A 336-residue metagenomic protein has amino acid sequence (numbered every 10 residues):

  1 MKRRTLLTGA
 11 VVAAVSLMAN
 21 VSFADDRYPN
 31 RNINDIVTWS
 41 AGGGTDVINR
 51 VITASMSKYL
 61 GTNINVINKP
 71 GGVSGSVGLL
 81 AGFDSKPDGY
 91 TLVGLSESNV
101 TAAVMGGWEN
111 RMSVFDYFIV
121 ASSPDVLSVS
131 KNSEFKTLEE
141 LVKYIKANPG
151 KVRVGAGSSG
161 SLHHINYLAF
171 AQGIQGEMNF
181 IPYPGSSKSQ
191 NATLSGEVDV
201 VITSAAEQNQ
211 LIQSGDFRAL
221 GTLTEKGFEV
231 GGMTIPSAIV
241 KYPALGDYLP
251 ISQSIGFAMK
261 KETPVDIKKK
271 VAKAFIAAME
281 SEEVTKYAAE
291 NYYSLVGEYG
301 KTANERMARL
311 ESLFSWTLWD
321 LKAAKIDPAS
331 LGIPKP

Functional and structural regions predicted by a protein language model:
R3-L7: N-terminal export leaders
A19-V21: N-terminal signal peptide c-region/cleavage motif recognized by signal peptidases
A24-S113, K151, Q175-S204, L211 (+2 more regions): N-terminal (or domain-start) structured segment
N30, S57-G61, I174, T234-S252 (+1 more regions): A short C-terminal helix-loop "cap" of Rossmann-like NAD(P)-dependent dehydrogenase/epimerase domains
N30-N32, D266-P336: An extracytoplasmic/periplasmic, membrane-proximal ligand-sensing/linker region
A41-G43, S98-T101, E134, S159-H163 (+3 more regions): Solvent-exposed loop/turn segments at secondary-structure junctions within structured extracellular/periplasmic domains
M56, A81-T91, A103-K188, A238 (+1 more regions): Hinge/capping helix and adjacent helix->loop/strand transition within the periplasmic-binding protein
Q208-M279, P328-P336: C-terminal lobe and pocket-closing loops of periplasmic/extracytoplasmic Venus-flytrap solute-binding proteins
